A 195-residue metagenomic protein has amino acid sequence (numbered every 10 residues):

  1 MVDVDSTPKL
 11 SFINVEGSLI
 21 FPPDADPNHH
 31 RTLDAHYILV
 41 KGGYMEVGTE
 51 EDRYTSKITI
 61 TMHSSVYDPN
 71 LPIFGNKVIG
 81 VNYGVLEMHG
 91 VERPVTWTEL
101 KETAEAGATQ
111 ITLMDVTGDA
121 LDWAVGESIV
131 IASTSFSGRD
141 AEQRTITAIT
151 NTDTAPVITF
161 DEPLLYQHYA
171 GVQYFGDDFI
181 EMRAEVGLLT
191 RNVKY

Functional and structural regions predicted by a protein language model:
M1-E99, L121-W123, V130-S137, E142 (+1 more regions): Extracellular beta-helix/beta-solenoid repeat scaffolds
V15, V40, A106, I149-D153: Generic beta-strand structural signal
L100-S128: Proteolytic processing hotspots in large secreted/extracellular or virion-associated proteins and select intracellular
A108-V116, N151-Q167: A generic structural motif
